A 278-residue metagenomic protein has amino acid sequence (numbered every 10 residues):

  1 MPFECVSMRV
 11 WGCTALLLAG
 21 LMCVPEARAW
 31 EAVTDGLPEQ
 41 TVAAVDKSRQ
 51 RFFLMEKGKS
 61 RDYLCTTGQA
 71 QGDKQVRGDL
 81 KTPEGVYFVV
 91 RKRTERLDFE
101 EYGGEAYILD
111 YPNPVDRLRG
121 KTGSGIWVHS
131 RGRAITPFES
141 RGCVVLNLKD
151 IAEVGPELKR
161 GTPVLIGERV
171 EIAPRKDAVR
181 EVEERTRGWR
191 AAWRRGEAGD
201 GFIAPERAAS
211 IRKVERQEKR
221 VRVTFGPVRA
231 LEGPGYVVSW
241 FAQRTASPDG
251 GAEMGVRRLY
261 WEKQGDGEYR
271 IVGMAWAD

Functional and structural regions predicted by a protein language model:
M1-M8: N-terminal secretory signal peptides that target proteins for export/translocation
G12-L21: Bacterial N-terminal signal peptides
C23-A29: Sec/Tat signal peptide C-region and signal peptidase I cleavage site
W30-V42, L64-D79, P83-R93, Y111 (+1 more regions): N-terminal post-signal-peptidase region of extra-cytosolic proteins
D35, R93-R187: Exported/periplasmic cell-wall-interacting domains
A192-A209: Short, well-ordered alpha-helical segments enriched in acidic and aromatic residues
R212-Y260, A275: Surface-exposed, charged secondary-structure patches
I271-D278: Low-complexity, intrinsically disordered terminal/linker segments enriched in charged and Gly/Pro repeats
